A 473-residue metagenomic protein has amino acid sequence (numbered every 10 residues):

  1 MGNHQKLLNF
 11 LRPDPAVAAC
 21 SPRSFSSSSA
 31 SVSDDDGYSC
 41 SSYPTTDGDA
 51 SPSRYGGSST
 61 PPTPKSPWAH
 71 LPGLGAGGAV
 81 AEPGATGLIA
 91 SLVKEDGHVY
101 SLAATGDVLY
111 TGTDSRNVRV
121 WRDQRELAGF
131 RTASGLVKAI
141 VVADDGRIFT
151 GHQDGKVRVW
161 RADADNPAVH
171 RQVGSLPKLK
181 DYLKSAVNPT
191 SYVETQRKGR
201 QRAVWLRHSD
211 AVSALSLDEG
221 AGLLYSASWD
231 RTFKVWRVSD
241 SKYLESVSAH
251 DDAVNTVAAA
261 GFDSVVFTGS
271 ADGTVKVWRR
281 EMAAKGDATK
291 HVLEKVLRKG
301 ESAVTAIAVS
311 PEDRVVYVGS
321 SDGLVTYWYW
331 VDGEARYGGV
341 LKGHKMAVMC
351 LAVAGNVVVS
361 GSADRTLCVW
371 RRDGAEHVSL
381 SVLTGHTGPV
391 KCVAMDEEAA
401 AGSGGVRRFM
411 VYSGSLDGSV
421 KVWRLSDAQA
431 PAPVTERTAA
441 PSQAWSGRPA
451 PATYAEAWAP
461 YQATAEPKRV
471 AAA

Functional and structural regions predicted by a protein language model:
G2-S53, G57-S59, H170-R200, A375-A473: Terminal intrinsically disordered, low-complexity extensions flanking WD-repeat/beta-propeller proteins
W68-E95, Q124-R125, Q196-V204: A short helix->beta-strand "capping" segment at the edge of beta-propeller domains
G87-A90, L127-A128, R171-V173, L244-E245 (+5 more regions): A structural motif specific to WD40 beta-propellers
L92-V99, F130-V137, K178-K184, K198 (+6 more regions): WD40/WD-repeat beta-propeller blade N-cap
L102-D107, I140-G146, S209, L215-G222 (+9 more regions): Loop/turn segments within WD40 beta-propeller blades
G112-S115, G151-D154, G220, A227-D230 (+6 more regions): Conserved strand-to-loop turn within each blade of WD40 beta-propeller repeats
V118-R122, V157-R161, A227, F233-R237 (+4 more regions): WD40-repeat beta-propellers
R161-A168, R279-A288, Y329-G333, R371-A375 (+1 more regions): Short loop/turn segments immediately following beta-strands, especially the blade-tip and inter-blade linker loops
